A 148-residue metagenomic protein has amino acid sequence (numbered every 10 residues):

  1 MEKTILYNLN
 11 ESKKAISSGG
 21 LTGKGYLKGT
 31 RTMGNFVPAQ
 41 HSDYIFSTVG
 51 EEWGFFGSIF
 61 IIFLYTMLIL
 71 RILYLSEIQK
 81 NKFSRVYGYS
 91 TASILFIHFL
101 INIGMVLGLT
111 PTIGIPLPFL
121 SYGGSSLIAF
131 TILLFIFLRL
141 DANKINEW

Functional and structural regions predicted by a protein language model:
M1-S58: Hydrophobic, glycine- and aromatic-enriched re-entrant/interface helices and adjoining loop segments
T48-E51, T91-L95, G123-S126: Transmembrane helix-bundle signature of multi-pass membrane transporters/permeases
E52-L70: Hydrophobic alpha-helical transmembrane segments
L64-R71, L95, G104, F135: Transmembrane alpha-helix boundary/anchor motif
M67-E77, F137-K144: Structural signal for the C-terminal ends of transmembrane alpha-helices and the immediately following loop
Y74-G114, L120: Loop-to-helix entry and N-terminal half of a specific, functionally important transmembrane alpha helix in multi-pass
N102-W148: A juxtamembrane structural motif centered on a specific transmembrane helix
